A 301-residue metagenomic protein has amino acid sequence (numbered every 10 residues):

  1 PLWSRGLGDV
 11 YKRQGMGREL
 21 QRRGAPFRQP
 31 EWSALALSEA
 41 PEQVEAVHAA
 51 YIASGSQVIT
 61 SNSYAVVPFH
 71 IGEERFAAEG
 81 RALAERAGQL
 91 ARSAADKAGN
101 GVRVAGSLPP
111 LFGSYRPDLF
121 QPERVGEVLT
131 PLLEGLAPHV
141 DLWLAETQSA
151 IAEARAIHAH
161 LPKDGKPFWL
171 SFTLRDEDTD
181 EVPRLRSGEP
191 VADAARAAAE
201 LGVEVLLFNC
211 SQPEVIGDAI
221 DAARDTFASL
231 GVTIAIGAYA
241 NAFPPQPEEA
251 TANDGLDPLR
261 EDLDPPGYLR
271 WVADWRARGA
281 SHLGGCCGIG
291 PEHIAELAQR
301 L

Functional and structural regions predicted by a protein language model:
P1-Y11: Single conserved hydrophobic/aromatic residue that forms the stacking wall/gate of nucleotide- or nucleobase-binding
Q14, Y51, A91, W143 (+2 more regions): Conserved, mostly hydrophobic/aromatic
G15-G17, Y64, S107-G113, Q148-A150 (+4 more regions): Active-site beta-loop-alpha junctions enriched in small/polar residues
R28-A46, P110-V128, L174-E189, A250-G267: Active-site mouth loops of central-metabolism enzymes
R28-E39, V47, I52-L83, V140-R155 (+2 more regions): Glycine-rich, proline-tolerant flexible connector loops at the mouths of alpha/beta enzymes
I52-V58, S63-Y64, H70, F76-L144: Active-site beta->alpha loop and helix N-cap motifs at the rims of alpha/beta catalytic domains
E73-N100, I157-L174, R196, R224-A242 (+1 more regions): Alpha-helix-loop-beta-strand connector modules within alpha/beta enzyme cores
T179-H282, E292, R300: Catalytic-face loop-and-helix region of soluble metabolic enzyme cores
